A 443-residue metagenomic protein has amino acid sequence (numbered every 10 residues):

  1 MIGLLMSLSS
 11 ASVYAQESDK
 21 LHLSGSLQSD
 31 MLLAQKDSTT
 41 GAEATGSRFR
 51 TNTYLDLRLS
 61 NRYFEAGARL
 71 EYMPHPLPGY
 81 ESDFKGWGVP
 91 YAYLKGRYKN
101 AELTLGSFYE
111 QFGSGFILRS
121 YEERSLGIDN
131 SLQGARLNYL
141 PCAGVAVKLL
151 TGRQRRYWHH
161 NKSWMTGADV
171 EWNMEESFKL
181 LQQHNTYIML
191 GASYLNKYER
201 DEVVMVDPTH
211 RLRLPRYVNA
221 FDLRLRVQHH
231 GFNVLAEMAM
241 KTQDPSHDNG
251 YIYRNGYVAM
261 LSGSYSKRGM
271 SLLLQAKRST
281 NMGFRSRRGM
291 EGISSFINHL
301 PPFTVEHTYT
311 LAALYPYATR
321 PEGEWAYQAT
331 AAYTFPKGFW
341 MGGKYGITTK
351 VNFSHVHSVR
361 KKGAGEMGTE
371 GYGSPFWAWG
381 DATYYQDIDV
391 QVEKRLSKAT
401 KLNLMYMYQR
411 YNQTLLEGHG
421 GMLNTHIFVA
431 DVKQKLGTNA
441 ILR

Functional and structural regions predicted by a protein language model:
M1-S24: Bacterial Sec-dependent N-terminal signal peptides
A15-L23, L59-A66, G96-N100, T104 (+6 more regions): Short loop/turn motifs that connect adjacent beta-strands in outer-membrane beta-barrel proteins
Q16-E65, R69-L77: Membrane-proximal, glycine/serine-rich, low-complexity loop/turn segments characteristic of large bacterial
Q28, E43-G46, R50, L181-N185 (+3 more regions): Exposed, low-structure sequence patches enriched in small/polar residues
D30-T39, E71-G79, A101, F108-E123 (+8 more regions): Sequence/structural signature of outer-membrane beta-barrel proteins
R50-Y54, W87-A92, L132-G134, N173-E176 (+2 more regions): Short alpha-helical segments and helix-capping/turn motifs at coil-helix boundaries
R58-R153, L180-Q182, R268-I293: Outer membrane beta-barrel
I128-F221, R226-Q228: Hydrophobic, small-residue-rich alpha-helical packing segments that form membrane-like cores
